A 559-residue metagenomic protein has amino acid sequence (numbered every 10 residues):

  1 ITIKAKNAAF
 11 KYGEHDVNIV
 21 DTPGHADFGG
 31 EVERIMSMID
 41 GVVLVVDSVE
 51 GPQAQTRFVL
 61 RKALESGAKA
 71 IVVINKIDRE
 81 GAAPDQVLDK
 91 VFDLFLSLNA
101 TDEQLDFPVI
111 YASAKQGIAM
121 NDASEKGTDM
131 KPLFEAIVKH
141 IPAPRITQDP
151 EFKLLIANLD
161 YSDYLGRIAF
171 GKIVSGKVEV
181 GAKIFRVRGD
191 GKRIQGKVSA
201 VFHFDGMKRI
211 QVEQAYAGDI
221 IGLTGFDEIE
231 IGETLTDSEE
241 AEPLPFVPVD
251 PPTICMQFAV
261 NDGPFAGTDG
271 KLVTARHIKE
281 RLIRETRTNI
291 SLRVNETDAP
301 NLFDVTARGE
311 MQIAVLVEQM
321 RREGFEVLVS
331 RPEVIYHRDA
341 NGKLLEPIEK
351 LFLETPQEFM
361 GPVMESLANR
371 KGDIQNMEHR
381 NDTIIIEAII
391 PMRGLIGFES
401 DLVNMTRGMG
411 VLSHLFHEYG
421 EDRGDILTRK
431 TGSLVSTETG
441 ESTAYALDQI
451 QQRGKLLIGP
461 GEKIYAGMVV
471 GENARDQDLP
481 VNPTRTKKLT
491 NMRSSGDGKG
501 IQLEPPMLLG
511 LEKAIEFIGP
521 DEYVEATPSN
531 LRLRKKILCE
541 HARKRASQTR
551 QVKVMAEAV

Functional and structural regions predicted by a protein language model:
I1-V559: Structural and coupling elements of P-loop NTPases
